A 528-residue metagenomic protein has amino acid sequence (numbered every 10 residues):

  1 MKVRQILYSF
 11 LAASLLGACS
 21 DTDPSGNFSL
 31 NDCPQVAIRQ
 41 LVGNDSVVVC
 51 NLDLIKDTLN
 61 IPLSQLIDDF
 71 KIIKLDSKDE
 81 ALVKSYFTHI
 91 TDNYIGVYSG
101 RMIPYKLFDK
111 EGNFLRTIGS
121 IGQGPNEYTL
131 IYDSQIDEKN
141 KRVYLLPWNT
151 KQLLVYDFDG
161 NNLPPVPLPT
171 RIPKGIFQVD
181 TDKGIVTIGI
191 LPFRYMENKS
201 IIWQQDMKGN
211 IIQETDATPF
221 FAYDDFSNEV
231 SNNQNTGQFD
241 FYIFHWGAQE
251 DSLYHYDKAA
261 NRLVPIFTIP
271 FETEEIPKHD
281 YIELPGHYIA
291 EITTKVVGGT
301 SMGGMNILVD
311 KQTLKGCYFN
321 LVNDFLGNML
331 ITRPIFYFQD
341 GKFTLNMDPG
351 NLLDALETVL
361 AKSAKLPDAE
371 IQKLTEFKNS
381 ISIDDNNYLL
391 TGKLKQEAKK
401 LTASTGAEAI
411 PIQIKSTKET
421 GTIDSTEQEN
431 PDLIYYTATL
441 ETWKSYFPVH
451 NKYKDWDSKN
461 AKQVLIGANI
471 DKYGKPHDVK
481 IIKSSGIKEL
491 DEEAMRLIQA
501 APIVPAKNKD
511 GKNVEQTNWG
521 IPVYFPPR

Functional and structural regions predicted by a protein language model:
M1-G17: Sec-dependent bacterial lipoprotein signal peptides
I6-S9, L41, S134, K139 (+5 more regions): Compositionally biased, intrinsically disordered low-complexity segments
L7-F10, T91, D206, K415 (+2 more regions): Compositionally biased, intrinsically disordered low-complexity segments enriched in polar/proline residues
Y8, E80-L82, F114-L115, P125 (+7 more regions): A broad, structure-centric signal for solvent-exposed, well-ordered loop/edge residues that line or flank functional
Y8, L15, K78, Y242 (+4 more regions): Residues embedded in well-ordered secondary-structure elements
C19-I410: Eukaryotic scaffold repeat domains enriched in small/polar residues
T402-R528: Charge-biased low-complexity segments
